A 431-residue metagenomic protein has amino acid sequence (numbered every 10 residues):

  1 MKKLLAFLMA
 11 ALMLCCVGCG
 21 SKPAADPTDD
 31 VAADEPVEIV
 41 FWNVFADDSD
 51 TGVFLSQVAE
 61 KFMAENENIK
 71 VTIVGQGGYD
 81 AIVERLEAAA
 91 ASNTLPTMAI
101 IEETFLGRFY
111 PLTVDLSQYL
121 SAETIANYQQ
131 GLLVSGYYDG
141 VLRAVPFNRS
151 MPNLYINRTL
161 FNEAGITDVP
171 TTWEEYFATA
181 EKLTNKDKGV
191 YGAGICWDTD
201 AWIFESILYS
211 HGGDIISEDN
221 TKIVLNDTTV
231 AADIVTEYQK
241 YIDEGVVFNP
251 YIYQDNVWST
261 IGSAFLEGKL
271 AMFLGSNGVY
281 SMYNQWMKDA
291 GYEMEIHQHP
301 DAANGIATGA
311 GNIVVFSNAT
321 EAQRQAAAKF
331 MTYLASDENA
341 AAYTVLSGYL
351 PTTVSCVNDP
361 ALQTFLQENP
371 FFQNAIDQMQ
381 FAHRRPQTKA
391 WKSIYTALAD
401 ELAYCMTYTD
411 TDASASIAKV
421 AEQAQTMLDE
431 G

Functional and structural regions predicted by a protein language model:
M1-V40, A64, A122, C356 (+2 more regions): Short, low-complexity disordered leader/linker segments with a strong preference for bacterial N-terminal type II
D34-D48, I69-V74, T97-M98, R143 (+1 more regions): Short, well-ordered beta-strand elements
D47-K70, L398, I417: Short, polar/charged alpha-helical segment
E60, A64-E65, A164, E244-V247 (+1 more regions): Extracytoplasmic/periplasmic substrate-recognition and gating elements
K61-Y128, Y137, T159-T167, T171 (+4 more regions): Extracytoplasmic "Venus flytrap"/periplasmic binding protein-like
G77, V83, I101-N153, N162 (+6 more regions): Hinge/lid segment of periplasmic solute-binding proteins
A180-K182, T221-I252, H299: Glycine-centered hinge/linker elements that transmit conformational signals in sensory and ligand-binding systems
M294-H297, V345-D400, Y404: Long, aromatic- and glycine/proline-rich binding clefts that accommodate carbohydrate-like moieties
